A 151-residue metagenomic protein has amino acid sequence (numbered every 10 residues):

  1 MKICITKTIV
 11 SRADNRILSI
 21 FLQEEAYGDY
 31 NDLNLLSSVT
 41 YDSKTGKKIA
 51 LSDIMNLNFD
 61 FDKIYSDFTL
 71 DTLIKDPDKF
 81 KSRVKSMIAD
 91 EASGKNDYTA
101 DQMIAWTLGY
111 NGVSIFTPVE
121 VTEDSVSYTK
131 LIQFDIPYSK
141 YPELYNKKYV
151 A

Functional and structural regions predicted by a protein language model:
M1-A151: Compositionally biased intrinsically disordered regions enriched in Thr/Gly
